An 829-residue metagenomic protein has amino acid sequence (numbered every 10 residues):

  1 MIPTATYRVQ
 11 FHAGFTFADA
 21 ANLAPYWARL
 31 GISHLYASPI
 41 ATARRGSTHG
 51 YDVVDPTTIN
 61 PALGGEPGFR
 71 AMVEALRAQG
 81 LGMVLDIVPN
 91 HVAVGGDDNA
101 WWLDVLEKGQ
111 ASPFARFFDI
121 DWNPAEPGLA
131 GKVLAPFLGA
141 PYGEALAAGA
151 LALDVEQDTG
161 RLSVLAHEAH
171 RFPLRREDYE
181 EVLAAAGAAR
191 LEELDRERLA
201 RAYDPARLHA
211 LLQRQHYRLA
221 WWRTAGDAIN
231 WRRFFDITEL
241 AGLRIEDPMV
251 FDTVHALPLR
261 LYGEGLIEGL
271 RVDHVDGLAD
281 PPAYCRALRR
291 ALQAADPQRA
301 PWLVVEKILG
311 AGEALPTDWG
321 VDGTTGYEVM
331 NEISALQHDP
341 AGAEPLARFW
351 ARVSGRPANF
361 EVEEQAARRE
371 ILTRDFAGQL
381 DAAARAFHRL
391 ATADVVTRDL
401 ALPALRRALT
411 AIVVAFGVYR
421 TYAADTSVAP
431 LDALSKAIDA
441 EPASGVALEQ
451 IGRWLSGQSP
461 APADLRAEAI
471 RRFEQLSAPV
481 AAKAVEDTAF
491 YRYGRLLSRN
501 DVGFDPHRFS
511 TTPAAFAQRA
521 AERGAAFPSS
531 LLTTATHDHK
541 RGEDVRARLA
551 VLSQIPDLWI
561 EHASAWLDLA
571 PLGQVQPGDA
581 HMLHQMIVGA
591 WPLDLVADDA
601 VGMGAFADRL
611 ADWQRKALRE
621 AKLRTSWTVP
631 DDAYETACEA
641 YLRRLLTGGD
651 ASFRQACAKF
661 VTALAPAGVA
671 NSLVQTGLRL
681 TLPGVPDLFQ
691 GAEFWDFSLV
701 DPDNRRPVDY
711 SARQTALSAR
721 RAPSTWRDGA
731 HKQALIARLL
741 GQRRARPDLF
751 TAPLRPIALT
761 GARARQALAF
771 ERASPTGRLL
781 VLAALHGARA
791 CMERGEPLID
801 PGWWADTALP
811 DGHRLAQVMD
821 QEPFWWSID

Functional and structural regions predicted by a protein language model:
M1-R45, V53, T57-T58, A62 (+16 more regions): Carbohydrate-interacting/catalytic domains
R45-H49, V94: Short glycine-biased active-site loop of nucleotidyltransferases that positions the nucleotide triphosphate and helps
G65: Glycine-rich S-adenosyl-L-methionine
M72-I120, P124: Hydrophobic or amphipathic alpha-helical targeting/insertion segments
N90, V272-L278: Conserved short loop/turn motifs at secondary-structure junctions
A111-E193, Q213: Long, basic N-terminal domains or extensions that often function in RNA/ssDNA interaction or organelle/cellular
